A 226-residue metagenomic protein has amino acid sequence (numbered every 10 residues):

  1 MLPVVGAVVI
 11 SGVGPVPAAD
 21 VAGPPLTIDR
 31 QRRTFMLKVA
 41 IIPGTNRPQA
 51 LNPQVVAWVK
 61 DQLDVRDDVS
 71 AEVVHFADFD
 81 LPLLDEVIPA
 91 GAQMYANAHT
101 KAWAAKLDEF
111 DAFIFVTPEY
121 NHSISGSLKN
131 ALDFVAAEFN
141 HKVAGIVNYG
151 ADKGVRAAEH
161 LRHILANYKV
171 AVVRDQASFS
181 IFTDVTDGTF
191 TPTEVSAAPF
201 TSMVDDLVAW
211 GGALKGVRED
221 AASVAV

Functional and structural regions predicted by a protein language model:
M1-F35: N-terminal amphipathic/basic-hydrophobic helices that include classical n-h-c signal peptides and signal-anchor
P17, V55, Q93, L161 (+5 more regions): Amphipathic, positively biased hydrophobic alpha-helical segments used for protein targeting and membrane insertion
L26-T117, H122-N130, F134, T191-V226: N-terminal beta1-alpha1-beta2 submodule of the flavodoxin-like/Rossmannoid cofactor-binding fold
Q49, L81-L83, A90-G91, K142 (+3 more regions): A broad, structure-centric signal for solvent-exposed, well-ordered loop/edge residues that line or flank functional
E72-L83, Y168-G188: Mobile beta-alpha loop/short-helix "lid" or hinge segments that flank ligand
A136-E138: Glycine-rich helix-loop-beta junction characteristic of Rossmann-like nucleotide cofactor-binding loops
N140-F182, V195-P199: Short, glycine-/small-residue-rich phosphate/pyrophosphate-handling segment
